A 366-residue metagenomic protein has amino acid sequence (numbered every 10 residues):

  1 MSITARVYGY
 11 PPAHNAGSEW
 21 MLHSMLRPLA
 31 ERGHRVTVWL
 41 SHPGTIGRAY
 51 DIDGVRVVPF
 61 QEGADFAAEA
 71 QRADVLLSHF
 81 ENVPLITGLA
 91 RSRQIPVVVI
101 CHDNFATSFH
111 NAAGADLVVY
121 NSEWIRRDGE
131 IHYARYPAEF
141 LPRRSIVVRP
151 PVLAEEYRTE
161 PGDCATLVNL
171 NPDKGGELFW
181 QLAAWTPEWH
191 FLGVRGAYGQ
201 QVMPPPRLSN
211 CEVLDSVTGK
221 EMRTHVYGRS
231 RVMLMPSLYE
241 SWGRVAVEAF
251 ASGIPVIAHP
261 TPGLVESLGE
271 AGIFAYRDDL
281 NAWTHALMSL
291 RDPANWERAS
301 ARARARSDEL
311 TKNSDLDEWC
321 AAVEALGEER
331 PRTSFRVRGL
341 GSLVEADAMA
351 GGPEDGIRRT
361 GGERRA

Functional and structural regions predicted by a protein language model:
D116-E156: Donor nucleotide-sugar binding/catalytic pocket of nucleotide-sugar-dependent glycosyltransferases
A154-S209, V213: Conserved catalytic-core segment of nucleotide-activated headgroup transferases in glycan assembly
T224-S230: Short alpha-helical donor nucleotide-sugar binding micro-motif in glycosyltransferases
L238: Aromatic "clamp/platform" in nucleotide-sugar-dependent glycosyltransferases that forms part of the donor/acceptor
P255-A258: Short hydrophobic beta-strand element within catalytic cores of glycosyltransferases and related nucleotide-activated
T261-A275: Short acidic/histidine- and often glycine-rich active-site loop of Leloir-type glycosyltransferases that engages
G272-L280, M288-A294: Conserved acidic donor-binding segment of nucleotide-sugar-dependent glycosyltransferases
A294-G327, P331-F335: A charged, aromatic-enriched C-terminal amphipathic alpha-helix characteristic of glycosyltransferases across folds
